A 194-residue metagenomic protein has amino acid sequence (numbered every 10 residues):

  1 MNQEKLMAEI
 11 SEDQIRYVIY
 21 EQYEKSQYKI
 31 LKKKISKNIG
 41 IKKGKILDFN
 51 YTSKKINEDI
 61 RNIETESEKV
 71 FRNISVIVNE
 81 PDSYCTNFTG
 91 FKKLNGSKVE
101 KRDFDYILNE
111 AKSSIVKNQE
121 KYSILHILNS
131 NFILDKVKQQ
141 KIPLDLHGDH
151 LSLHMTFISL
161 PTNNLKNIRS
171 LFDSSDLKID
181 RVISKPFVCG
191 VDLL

Functional and structural regions predicted by a protein language model:
M1-Q14, V18-N73, V78-L194: Nucleotide/phosphate-binding catalytic cleft detector across ATP-hydrolyzing and phosphate-transferring enzymes
